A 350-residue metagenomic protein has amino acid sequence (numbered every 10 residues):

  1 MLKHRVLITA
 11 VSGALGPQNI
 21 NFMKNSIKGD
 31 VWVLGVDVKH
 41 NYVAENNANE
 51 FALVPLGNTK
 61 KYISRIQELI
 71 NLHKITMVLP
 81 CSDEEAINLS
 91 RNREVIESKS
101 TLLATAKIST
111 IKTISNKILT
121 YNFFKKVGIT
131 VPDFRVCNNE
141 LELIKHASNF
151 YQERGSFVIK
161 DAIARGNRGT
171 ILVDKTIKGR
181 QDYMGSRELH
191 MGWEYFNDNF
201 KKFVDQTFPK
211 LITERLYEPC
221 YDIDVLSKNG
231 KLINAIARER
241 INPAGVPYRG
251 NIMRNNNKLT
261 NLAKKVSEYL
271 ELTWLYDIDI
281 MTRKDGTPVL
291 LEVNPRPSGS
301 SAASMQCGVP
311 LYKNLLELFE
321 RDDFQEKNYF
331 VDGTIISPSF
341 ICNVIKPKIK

Functional and structural regions predicted by a protein language model:
M1-T105: ATP-binding N-terminal substructure of ATP-dependent carboxylate-amine bond-forming enzymes
M1-V36, L72-M77, C81, V136 (+5 more regions): Preference for protein termini
K3-L7, S156, L211: Residues that mark the start of a beta-strand
H4, H73, I241-V246, I252-K350: ATP-dependent carboxylate activation and anion-phosphoryl transfer catalytic cores that bind Mg-ATP to form
I111-P209, N229: Active-site nucleotide/adenylate-binding loops and adjacent lid/helix of ATP-dependent enzymes
I163-R165, R215-P219, E271-T273: A short catalytic or substrate-binding loop motif that flags glycine-/basic-rich loops and adjacent residues that bind
M184-L262, M281-T282, T287-V289: Phosphate-binding site of ATP-dependent enzymes
